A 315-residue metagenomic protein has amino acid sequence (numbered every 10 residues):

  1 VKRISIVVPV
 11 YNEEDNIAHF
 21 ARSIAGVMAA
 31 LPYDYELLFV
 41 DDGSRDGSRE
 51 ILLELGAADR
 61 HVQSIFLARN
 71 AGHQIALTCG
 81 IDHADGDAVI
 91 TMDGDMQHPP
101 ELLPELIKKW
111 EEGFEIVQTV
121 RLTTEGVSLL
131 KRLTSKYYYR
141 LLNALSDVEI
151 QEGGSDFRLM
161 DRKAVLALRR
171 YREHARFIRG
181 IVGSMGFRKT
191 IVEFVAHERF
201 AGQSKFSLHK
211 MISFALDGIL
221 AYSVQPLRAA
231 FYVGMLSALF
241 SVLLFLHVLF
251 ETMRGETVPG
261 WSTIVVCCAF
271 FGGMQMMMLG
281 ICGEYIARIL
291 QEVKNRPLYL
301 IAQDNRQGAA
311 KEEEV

Functional and structural regions predicted by a protein language model:
V1, F177-V315: Hydrophobic helical membrane-anchoring modules
V1-S128: Structured catalytic core of nucleotide-sugar glycosyltransferases
I6, I24, G80, D95 (+7 more regions): Residue-level signature of catalytic and energy-coupling elements of molecular machines, predominantly ATP/GTP-dependent
P9, L67-R69, R158, F231 (+2 more regions): Short conserved micro-motifs on helix faces and helix-strand junctions that flank and scaffold key functional residues
N12-D15, Q97, E101, R169 (+4 more regions): Residues in soluble alpha-helical coiled-coils and helical-bundle/repeat scaffolds
G26, A30, E54, A58 (+8 more regions): Conserved amphipathic alpha-helical interaction elements at protein-protein interfaces in regulatory, energy-coupling
Q63-H83, P100-I181, H197-L216: Acceptor/aglycone-binding surface of glycosyltransferases and processive sugar-polymer synthases
